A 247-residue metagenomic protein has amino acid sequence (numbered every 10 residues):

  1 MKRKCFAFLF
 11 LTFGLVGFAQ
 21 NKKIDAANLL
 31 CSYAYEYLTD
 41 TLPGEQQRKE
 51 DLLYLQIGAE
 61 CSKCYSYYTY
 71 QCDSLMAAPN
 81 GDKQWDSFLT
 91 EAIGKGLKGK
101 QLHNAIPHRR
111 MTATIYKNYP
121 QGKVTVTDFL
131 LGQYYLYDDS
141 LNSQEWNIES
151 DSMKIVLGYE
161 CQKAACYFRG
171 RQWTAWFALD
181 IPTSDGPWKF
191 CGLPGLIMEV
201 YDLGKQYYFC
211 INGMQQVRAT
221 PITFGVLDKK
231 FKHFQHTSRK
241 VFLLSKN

Functional and structural regions predicted by a protein language model:
M1-A26: Bacterial Sec-dependent N-terminal signal peptides
K4, D139, Q144, E149 (+3 more regions): Functionally constrained cores in energy, signaling, and assembly domains
F10-F13, N118, D128, R171: Compositionally biased, low-complexity repeat tracts
G14, A19, L75-A77, T174-A175 (+1 more regions): Alpha-helix boundary/interfacial micro-motifs
Q20-E145, D151-M153, E160, K205-N247: Extracellular or lumenal secretory-pathway regions
V156-L157, F168: Structural motif
Q162-V226: Gly/Pro-enriched, hydrophobic low-complexity segments that function as extracytoplasmic propeptides/linkers
